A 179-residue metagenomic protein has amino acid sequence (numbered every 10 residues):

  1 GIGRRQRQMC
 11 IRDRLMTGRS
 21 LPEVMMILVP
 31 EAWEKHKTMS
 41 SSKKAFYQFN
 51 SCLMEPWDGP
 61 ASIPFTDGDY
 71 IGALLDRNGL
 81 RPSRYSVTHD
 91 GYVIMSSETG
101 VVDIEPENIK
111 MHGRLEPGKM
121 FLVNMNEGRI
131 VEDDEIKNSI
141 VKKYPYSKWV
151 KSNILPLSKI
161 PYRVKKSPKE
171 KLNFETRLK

Functional and structural regions predicted by a protein language model:
G1-I11: Single conserved hydrophobic/aromatic residue that forms the stacking wall/gate of nucleotide- or nucleobase-binding
R4-Q6, S97-E98, N153-P156: Short, solvent-exposed cationic patches
Q6-Q8, V101, M125-I130: Short, charged beta-turn/beta-strand-edge "cap" motif at the junction between a beta-strand and an adjacent loop
R12-D13, I27, W149: Residues that form generic nucleotide/phosphate-binding pockets
L15-G18: Extended C-terminal subregions enriched in glycine
S20-N124, K137-S139, K171-E175: Conserved mixed alpha/beta core segments that line enzyme active sites in large multi-domain catalysts
L122-S167: Terminal amphipathic helices with adjacent charged low-complexity linkers/tails
V164-K179: Long, low-complexity intrinsically disordered regions
